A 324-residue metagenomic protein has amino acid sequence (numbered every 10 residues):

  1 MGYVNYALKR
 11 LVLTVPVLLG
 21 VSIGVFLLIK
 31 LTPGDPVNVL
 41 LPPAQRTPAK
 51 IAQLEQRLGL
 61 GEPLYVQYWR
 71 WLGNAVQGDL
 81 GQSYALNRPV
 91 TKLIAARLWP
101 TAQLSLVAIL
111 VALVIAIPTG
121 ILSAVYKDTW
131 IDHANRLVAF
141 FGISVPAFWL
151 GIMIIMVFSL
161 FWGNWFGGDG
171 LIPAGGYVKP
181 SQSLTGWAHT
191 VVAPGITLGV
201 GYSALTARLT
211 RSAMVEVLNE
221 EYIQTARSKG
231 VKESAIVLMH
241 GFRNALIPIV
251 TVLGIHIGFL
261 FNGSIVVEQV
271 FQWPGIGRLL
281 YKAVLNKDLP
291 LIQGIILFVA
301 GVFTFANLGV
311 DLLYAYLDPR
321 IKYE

Functional and structural regions predicted by a protein language model:
G2-Y6, L98-I131, A147, L160 (+2 more regions): Alpha-helical transmembrane segments of integral membrane proteins, especially multi-pass inner/plasma-membrane
L8-T14: N-terminal signal-anchor/signal peptide hydrophobic helix marking the start of the first transmembrane segment
L13, V21, A44, V111-A112 (+4 more regions): Transmembrane alpha-helical core residues of multi-pass small-molecule transporters, especially secondary transporters
V17, Y126-L150: Small-residue-rich alpha-helical segments with characteristic i,i+4
V17-W69, W162-W187: Hydrophobic alpha-helical transmembrane segments of membrane transport/permease proteins and related membrane-embedded
G24-L31, G73, A139-P173, T190 (+2 more regions): Membrane-water interface segments at the C-terminal ends of transmembrane alpha-helices in multi-pass inner-membrane
Q45-D79, V191, I223, F271-A283: Short hydrophobic, aromatic-rich alpha-helical segments embedded in or entering the lipid bilayer of multi-pass
L60-I117: An internal, D/E-rich "acidic patch" concept
